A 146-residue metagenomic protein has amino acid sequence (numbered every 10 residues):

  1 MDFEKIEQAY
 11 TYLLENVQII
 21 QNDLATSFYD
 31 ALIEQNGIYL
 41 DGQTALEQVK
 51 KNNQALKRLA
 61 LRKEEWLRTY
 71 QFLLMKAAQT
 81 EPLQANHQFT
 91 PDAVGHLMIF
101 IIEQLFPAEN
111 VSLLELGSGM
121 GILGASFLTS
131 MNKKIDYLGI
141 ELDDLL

Functional and structural regions predicted by a protein language model:
M1-A77: A short N-terminal interaction module
L73-E81, I102, F106: Generic hydrophobic/packing signal
T80-A93: Class I SAM-dependent methyltransferase Rossmann-like catalytic core, especially the SAM/SAH-binding loop
D92-E109: Conserved alpha-helix/loop element of class I SAM-dependent methyltransferases that forms part of the SAM/SAH-binding
E109-G119: Conserved class I S-adenosyl-L-methionine
M120-K133: Conserved SAM-binding loop of SAM-dependent methyltransferases across substrates and taxa, primarily the Class I
D136-E141: Conserved SAM-binding motif I beta-strand of class I
L145: Conserved Rossmann-like nucleotide-cofactor binding loop
